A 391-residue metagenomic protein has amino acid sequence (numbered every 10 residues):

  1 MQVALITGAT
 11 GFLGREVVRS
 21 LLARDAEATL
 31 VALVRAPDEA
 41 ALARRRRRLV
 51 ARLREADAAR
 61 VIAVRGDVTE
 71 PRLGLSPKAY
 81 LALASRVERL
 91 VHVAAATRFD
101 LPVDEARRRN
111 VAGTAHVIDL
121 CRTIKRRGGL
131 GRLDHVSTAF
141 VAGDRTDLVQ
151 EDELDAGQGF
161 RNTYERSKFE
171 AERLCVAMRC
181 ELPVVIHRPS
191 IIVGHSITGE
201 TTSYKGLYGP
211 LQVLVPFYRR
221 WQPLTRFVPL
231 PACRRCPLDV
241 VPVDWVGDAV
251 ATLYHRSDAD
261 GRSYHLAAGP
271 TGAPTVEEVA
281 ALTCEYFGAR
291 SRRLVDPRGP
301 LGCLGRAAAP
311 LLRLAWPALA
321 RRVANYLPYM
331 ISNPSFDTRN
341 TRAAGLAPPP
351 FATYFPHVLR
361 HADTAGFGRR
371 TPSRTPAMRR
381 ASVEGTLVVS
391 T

Functional and structural regions predicted by a protein language model:
Q2-E27: N-terminal Rossmann NAD(P)H-binding glycine-rich loop of SDR-like oxidoreductase domains
S20, M178, L211-G288: Alpha-helical substrate-binding/gating segment
D25-A28, V34, S335-T391: Amphipathic terminal alpha-helices
E27, H195-Y208, T252-Y264: Glycine/proline-rich active-site loop of Rossmann-fold NAD(P)-dependent oxidoreductases
R54-R89: Conserved Rossmann-fold cofactor-binding substructure of NAD(P)-dependent oxidoreductases
S85, R89-A94, D100-R108, A112-T163 (+2 more regions): Conserved Rossmann-fold NAD(P)-dependent oxidoreductase catalytic core, especially the SDR/UDP-sugar
G159-S190, H195: Active-site Tyr-X1-5-Lys
A249-R322, A362-T391: Mid/C-terminal beta-alpha module of Rossmann-like enzyme folds, strongest in SDR-family dehydrogenases/epimerases
